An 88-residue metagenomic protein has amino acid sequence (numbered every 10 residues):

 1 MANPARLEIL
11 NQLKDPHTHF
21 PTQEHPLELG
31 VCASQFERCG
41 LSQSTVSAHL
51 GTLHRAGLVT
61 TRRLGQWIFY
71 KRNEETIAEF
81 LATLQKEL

Functional and structural regions predicted by a protein language model:
P4-S42, I68-E75: N-terminal helix-turn-helix DNA-binding core of bacterial DNA-binding proteins
Q43-S44, T61: The DNA-contacting recognition helix of HTH DNA-binding domains and analogous helical DNA-recognition elements
L50-G51: Short, hydrophobic-biased segments on the C-terminal half of alpha helices that form "recognition helices"
H54-L64, K71: Beta-hairpin "wing" of winged helix-turn-helix
T76-F80: Short, charged/polar, Gly/Pro-enriched secondary-structure boundary elements
L81-L88: Short, Lys/Arg-rich amphipathic alpha-helical interaction segments that bind nucleic acids or acidic protein surfaces
